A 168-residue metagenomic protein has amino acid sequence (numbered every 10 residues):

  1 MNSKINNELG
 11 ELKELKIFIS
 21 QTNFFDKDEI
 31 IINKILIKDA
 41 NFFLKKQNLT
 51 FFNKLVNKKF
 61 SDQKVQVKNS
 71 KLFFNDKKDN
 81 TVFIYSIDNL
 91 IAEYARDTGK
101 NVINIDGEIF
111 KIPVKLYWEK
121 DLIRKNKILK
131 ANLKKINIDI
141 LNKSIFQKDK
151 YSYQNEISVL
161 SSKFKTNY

Functional and structural regions predicted by a protein language model:
M1-K78, F83-S86, L90-E108, Y117-E119 (+2 more regions): Flexible beta-edge/linker motif
N104-D106, D121-L129, K134-I136, L141-Y168: Strand-loop-strand
